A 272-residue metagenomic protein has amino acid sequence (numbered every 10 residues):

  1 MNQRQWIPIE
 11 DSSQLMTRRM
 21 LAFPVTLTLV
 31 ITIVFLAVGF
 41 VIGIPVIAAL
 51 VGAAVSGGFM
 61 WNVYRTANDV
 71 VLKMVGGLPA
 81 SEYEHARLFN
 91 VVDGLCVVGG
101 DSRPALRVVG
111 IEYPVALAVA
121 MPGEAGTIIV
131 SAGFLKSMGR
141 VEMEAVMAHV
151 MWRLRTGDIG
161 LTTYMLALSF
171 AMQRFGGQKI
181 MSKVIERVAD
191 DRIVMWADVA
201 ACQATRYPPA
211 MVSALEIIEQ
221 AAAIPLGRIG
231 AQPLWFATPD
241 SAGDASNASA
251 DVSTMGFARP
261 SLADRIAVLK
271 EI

Functional and structural regions predicted by a protein language model:
M1-Q5, G123-K136: Short, charged cytosolic
M1-Y113, Q173-D191, M195, E219-I224: Hydrophobic or amphipathic, alpha-helical segments that drive membrane association/targeting
G76, N90-V97, K136, A145-A148 (+4 more regions): Short amphipathic alpha-helical coupling elements at transmembrane boundaries
R87, T163, R192, W196 (+2 more regions): Alpha-helix N-cap and coil->helix boundary residues
G100-A125, I180, C202-I272: Active-site-proximal gating segments in proteases and membrane effectors
I129, G139-R155, G160: Short alpha-helix carrying the canonical HExxH Zn2+-binding catalytic motif
M151-F170, P209: Catalytic Zn2+-binding segment of zinc metalloproteases
Y164-I185, S241, D251-G256: Alpha-helical membrane-targeting segments
